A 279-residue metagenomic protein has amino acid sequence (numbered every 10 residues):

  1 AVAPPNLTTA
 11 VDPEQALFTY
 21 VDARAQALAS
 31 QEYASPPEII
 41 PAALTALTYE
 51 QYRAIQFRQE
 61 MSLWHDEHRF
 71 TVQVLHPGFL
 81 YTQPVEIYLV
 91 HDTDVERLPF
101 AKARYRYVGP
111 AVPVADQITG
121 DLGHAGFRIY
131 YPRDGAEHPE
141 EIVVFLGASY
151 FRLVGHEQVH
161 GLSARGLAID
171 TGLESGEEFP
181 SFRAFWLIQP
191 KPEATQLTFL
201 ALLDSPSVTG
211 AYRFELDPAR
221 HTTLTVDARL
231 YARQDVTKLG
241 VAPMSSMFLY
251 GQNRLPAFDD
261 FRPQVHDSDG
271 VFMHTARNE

Functional and structural regions predicted by a protein language model:
A1-A10: Bacterial Sec-dependent signal peptides at the C-terminal "C-region" and cleavage site
L17-D22, Q26-S175: Solvent-exposed N-terminal domain segments of exported/luminal and surface proteins
Y49, T82-P84, H124-G126, F182 (+5 more regions): Extracellular structured ligand-interaction cores
H91, K102, A201-S205, P218 (+3 more regions): A mature extracytoplasmic/lumenal domain signature
S163-A219: Extended, loop-rich substrate-binding clefts of extracytoplasmic carbohydrate-active enzymes
R213-D260: Acidic (Asp/Glu-rich), glycine- and aromatic
D260-E279: Glycine-rich (often Gly-Gly/Gly-Pro-rich) flexible segments and glycine-rich loop motifs, frequently accented by
